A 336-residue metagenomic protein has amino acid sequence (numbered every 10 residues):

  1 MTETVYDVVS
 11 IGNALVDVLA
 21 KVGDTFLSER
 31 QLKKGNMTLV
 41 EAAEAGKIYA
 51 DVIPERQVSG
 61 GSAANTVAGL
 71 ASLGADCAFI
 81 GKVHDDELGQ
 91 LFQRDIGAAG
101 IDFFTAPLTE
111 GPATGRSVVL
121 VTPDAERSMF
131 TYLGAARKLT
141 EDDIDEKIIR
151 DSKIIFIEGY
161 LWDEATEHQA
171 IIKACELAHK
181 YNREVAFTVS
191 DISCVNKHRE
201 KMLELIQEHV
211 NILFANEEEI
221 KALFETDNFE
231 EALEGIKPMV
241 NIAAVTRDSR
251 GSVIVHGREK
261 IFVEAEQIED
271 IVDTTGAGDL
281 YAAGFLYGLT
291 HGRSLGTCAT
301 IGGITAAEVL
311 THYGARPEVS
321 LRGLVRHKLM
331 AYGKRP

Functional and structural regions predicted by a protein language model:
M1-I80, Q90-L91, A98: Glycine-rich phosphate/adenosyl-contacting loop at the front of the ribokinase-like
M1-V9, A14-L15, S28-N36, E176-L177 (+2 more regions): Conserved phosphate-binding/catalytic region of the ribokinase-like
V67-D76, L120-T122, G288-H291: Alpha-helix C-terminal capping segments
C77, F103, V185-A186, A243: Hydrophobic beta-strand scaffold residues
D95-P112: A glycine-rich helix N-cap at a beta->alpha junction
F104-L108, V119-E164: Conserved phosphate-binding/catalytic loop of the ribokinase/pfkB sugar-kinase fold
I154-E234, R250-S252: Conserved beta-alpha-beta core of the PfkB/ribokinase-like small-molecule kinase fold
